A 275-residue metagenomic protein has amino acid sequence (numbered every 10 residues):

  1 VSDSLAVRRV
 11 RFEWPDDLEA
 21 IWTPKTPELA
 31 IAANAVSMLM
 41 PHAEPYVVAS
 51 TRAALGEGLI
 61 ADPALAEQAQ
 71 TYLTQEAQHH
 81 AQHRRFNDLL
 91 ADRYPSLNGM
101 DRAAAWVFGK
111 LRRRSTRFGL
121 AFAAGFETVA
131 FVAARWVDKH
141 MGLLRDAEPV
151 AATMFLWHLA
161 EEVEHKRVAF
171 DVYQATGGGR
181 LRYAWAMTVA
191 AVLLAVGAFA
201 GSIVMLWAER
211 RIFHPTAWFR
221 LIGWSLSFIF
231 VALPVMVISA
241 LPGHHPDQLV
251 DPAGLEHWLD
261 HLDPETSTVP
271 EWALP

Functional and structural regions predicted by a protein language model:
S2-P275: Non-heme di-metal
